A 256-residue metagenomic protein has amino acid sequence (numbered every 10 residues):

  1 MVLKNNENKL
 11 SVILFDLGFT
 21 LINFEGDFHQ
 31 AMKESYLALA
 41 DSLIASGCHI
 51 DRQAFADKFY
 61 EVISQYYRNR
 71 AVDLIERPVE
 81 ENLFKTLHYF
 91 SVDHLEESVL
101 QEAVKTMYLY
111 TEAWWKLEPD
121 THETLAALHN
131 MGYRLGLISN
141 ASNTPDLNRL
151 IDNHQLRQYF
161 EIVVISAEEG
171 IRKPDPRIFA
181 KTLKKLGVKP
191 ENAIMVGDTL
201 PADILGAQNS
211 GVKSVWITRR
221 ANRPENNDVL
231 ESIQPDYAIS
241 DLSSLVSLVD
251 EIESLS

Functional and structural regions predicted by a protein language model:
M1-I13, N23-G26, Q30, D41 (+4 more regions): Asp-based, Mg2+/Mn2+-dependent phosphohydrolase catalytic module
N6-M131, T144: N-terminal helical cap/lid subdomain that shapes the substrate entry/recognition surface in HAD-like hydrolases
